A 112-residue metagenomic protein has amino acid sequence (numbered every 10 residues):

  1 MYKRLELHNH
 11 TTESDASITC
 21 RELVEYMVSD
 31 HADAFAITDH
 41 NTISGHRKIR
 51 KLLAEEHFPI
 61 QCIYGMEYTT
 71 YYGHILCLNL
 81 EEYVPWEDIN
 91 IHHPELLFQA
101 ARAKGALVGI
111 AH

Functional and structural regions predicted by a protein language model:
M1-Y72: An N-terminally biased module of ancient metal coordination in phosphate/nucleic-acid-related enzymes
Y2, R47-H112: Extended substrate/RNA-proximal surfaces in nucleic-acid metabolism proteins
